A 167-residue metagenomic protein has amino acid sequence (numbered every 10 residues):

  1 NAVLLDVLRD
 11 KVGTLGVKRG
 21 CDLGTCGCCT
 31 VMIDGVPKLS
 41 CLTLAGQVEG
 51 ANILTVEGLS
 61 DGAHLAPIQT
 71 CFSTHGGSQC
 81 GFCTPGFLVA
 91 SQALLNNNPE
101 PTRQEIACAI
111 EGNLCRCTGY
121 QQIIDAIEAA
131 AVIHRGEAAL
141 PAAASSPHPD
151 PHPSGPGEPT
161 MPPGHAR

Functional and structural regions predicted by a protein language model:
N1-S145, M161-R167: Signature of N-terminal electron-transfer/Fe-S-associated modules in redox systems
H148-H152: Intrinsic-disorder-associated, low-complexity terminal segments enriched in Asp/Asn/His/Tyr and depleted of Lys/Arg
